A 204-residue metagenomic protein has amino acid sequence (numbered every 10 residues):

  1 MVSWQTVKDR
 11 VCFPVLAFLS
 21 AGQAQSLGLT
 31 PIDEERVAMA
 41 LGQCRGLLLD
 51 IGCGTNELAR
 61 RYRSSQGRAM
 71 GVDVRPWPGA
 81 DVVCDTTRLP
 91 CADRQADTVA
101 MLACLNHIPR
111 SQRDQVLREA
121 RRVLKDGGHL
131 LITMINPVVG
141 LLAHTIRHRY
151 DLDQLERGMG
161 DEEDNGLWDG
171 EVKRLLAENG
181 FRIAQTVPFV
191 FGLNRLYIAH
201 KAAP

Functional and structural regions predicted by a protein language model:
M1-L48, G54-R88, L131-H200, P204: Class I (Rossmann-like) S-adenosyl-L-methionine-dependent methyltransferase catalytic domain, capturing the SAM-binding
L41-G42, D93, L117: A short, aliphatic-rich alpha-helical micro-motif
R45, A96-D97: Local beta-strand N-terminus motif with an aromatic residue
R88-R94: Short amphipathic alpha-helix with an adjacent loop that forms part of the alpha/beta core around
A100: A conserved beta-strand element that flanks and buttresses the S-adenosyl-L-methionine
A103-H107: Short catalytic micro-motifs in class I SAM-dependent methyltransferases
D114-D126: A short glycine-rich, Lys/Arg-flanked "PGG" loop and its adjoining helix->strand segment in the class I
